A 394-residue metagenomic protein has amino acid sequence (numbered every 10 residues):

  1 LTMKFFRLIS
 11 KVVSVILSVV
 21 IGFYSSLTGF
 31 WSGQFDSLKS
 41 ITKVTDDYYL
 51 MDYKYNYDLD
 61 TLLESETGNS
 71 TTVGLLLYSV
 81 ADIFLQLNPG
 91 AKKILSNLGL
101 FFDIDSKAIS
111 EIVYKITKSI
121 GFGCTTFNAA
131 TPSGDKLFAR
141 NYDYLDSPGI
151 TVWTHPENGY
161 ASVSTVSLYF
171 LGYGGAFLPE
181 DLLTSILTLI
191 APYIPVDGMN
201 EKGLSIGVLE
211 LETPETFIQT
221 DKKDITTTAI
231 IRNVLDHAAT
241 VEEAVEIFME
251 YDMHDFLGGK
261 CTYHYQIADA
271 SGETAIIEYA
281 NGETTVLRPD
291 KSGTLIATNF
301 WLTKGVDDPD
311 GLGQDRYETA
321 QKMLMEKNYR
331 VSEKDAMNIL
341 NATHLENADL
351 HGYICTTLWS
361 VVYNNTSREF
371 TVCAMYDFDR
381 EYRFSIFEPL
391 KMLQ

Functional and structural regions predicted by a protein language model:
L1-T2: Short, Lys/Arg-enriched N-terminal segments with co-localized hydrophobic residues within the first ~10-30 amino acids
R7-L27: Sec-dependent N-terminal signal peptides of Gram-positive bacterial secreted proteins and lipoproteins
G22-R232, D236-H237, M253-H254, V331-Q394: N-terminal mature-domain region immediately after signal-peptide cleavage in secreted/organellar precursors
R232-L235, V245-F248, Q321: Non-transmembrane alpha-helical segments in soluble domains of secreted/periplasmic/extracellular proteins
T240-E243: Alpha-helix N-cap recognition
E246-L257: Secretory/export targeting leaders with adjacent low-complexity proregions
G259-K304: Extended amphipathic alpha-helical segments with heptad-repeat/coiled-coil character used for oligomerization, fusion
P289-V331, L358-V362, E369-A374, E381-R383: Long, His/Glu/Asp-enriched segments that create or flank divalent metal/ion-associated functional microenvironments
